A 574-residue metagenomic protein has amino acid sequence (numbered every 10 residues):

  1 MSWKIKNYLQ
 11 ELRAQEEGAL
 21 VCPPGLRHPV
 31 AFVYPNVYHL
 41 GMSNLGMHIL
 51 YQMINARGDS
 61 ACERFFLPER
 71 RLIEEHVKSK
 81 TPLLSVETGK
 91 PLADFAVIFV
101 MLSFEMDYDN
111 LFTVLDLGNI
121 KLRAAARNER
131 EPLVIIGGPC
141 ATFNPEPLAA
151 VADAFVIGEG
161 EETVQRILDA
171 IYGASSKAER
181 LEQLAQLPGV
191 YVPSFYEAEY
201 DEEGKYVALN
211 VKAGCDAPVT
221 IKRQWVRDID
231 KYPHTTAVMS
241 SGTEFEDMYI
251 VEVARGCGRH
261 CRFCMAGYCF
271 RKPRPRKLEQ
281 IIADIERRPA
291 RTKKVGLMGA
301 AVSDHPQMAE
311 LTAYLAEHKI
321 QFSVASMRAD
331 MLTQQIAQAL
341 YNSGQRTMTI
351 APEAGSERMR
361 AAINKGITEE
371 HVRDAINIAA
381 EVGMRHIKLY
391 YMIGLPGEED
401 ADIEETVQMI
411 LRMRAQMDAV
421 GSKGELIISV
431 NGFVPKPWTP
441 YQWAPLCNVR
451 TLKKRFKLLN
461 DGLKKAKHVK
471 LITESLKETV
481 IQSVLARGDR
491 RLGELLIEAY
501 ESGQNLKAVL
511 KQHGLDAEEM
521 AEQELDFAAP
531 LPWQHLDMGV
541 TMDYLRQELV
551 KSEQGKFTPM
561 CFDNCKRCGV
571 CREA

Functional and structural regions predicted by a protein language model:
M1-L26, V30-F32, G462-A574: Radical SAM enzyme core and accessory elements
S2-A31, Y38-H39, E203-I250, G539-S552: N-terminal [4Fe-4S]-dependent radical SAM core
F32-V33, V37, M106, A283-K388 (+1 more regions): Conserved SAM/AdoMet-binding glycine-rich loop
M47-I49, S79, L115, A150-A152 (+8 more regions): Short secondary-structure boundary/capping segments
D59-R71: A short beta-strand-loop structural module common to alpha/beta enzyme folds
P68-A213, P437-D489, I497-Q504, A508: Glycine-rich beta-alpha loop elements in corrinoid/cobalamin-binding modules across cobalamin-dependent enzymes
R70-R71, E197-Y200, P306, Q335-I336 (+7 more regions): Flexible glycine/acidic-rich beta-alpha junction loops that bind and position SAM and/or redox cofactors in anaerobic
T243-R276, N564-A574: Canonical Radical SAM [4Fe-4S] cluster-binding loop centered on the CxxxCxxC motif and its immediate flanking residues
